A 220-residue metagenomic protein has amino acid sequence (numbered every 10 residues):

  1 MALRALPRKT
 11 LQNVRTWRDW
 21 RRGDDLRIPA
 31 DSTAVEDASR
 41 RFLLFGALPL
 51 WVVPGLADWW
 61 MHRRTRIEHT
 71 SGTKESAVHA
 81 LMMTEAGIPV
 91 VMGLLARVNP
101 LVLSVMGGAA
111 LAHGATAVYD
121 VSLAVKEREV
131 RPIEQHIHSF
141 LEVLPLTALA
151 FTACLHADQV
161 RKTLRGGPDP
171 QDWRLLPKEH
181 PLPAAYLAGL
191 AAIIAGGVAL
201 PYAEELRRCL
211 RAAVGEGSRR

Functional and structural regions predicted by a protein language model:
M1-R220: Short amphipathic, positively biased membrane-proximal segments that drive organelle/inner-membrane targeting
